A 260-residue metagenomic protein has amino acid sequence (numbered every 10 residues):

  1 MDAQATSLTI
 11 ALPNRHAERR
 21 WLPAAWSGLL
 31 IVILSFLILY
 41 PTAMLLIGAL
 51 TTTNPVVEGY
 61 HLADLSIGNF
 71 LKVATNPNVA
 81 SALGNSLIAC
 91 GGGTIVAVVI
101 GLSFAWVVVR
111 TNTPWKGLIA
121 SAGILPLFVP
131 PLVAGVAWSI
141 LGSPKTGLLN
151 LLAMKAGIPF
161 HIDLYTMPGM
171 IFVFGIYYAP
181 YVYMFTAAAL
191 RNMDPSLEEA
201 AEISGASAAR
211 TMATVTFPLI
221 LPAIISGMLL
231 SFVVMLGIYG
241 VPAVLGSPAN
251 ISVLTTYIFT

Functional and structural regions predicted by a protein language model:
M1-I31, A209: Transmembrane alpha-helical segments of polytopic membrane transport and secretion proteins
D2-T9, D194-P195, R210, S247-T255: Feature of multi-pass inner-membrane transport and sensor proteins that recognizes transmembrane helices together
A11-N14, L65-A74: A short amphipathic helical element positioned immediately N-terminal to and/or at the very start of a transmembrane
L22-V56, L71-R191, F217-G240, V244: Membrane-water interface segments at the C-terminal ends of transmembrane alpha-helices in multi-pass inner-membrane
V57-G59, S143, G240-T260: Glycine-rich helix-loop "coupling/hinge" segments at transmembrane-helix boundaries in multipass transporters
A63-S66, T186-E199, A208, L221 (+1 more regions): Transmembrane helix boundary and interhelical loop/hinge segments in multi-pass membrane proteins
P114, A206-S207: Short coil/turn motifs that cap or connect alpha-helices
S204-A206, P218: Glycine/proline-centered hinge or cleavage motifs at structural transition points of membrane proteins
